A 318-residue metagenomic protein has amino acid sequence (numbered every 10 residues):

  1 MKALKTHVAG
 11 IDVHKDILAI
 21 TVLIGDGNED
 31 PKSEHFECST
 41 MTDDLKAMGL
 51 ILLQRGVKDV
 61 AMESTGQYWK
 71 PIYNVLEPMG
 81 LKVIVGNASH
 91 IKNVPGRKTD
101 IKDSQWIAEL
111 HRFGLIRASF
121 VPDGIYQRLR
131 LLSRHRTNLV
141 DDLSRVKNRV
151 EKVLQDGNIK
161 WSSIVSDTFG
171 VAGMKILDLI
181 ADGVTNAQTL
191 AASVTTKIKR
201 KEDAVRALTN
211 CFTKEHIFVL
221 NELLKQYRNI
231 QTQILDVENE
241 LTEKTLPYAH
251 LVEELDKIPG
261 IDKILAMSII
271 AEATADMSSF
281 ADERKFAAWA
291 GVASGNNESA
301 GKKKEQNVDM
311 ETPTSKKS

Functional and structural regions predicted by a protein language model:
M1-S318: A detector of single, family-specific signature residues that are central to catalytic or substrate-handling motifs
